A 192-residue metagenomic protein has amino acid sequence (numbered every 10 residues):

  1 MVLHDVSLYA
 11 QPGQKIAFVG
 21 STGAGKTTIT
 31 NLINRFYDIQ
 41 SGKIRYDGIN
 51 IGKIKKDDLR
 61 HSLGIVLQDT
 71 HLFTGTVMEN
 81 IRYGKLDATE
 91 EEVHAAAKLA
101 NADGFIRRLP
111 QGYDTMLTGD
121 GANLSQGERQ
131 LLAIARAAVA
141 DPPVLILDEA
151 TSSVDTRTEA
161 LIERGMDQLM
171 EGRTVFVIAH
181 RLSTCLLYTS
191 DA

Functional and structural regions predicted by a protein language model:
M1-S190: ABC-type nucleotide-binding domain
